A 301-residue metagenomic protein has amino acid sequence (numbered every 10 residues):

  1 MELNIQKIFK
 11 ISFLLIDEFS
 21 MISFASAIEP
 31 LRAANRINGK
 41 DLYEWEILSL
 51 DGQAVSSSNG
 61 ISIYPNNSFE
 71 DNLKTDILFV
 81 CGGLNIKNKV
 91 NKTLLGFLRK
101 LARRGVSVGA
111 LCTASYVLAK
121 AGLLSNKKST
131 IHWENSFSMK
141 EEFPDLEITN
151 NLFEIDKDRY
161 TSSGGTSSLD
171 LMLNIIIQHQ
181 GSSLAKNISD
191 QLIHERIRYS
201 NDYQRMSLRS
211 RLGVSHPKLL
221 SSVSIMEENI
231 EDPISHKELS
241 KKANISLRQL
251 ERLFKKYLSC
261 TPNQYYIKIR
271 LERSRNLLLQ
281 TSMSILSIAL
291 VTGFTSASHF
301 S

Functional and structural regions predicted by a protein language model:
E2-K120: N-terminal functional module of multi-domain proteins
E44, N174-I176, F300: Alpha-helical transmembrane segments in inner-membrane proteins
S125-F153, N187-I188, L192: A conserved active-site-flanking secondary-structure segment within enzyme catalytic domains
T130, Y266-R275: Short, basic, alpha-helical segments at the C-terminal edge of helix-turn-helix-like DNA-binding modules
N150-I193: Conserved anion/nucleotide-ligand pocket segment
I177-G181, V214-S235, F254, L258 (+1 more regions): Basic, amphipathic alpha-helical hairpins
H179-S224, D232: Accessory alpha-helical/coil subdomains and C-terminal extensions that flank or cap enzyme catalytic cores
I225-E227, H236-I269, L290-S301: Basic/polar phosphate-binding segments, predominantly the helix-turn-helix DNA-binding elements of transcriptional
